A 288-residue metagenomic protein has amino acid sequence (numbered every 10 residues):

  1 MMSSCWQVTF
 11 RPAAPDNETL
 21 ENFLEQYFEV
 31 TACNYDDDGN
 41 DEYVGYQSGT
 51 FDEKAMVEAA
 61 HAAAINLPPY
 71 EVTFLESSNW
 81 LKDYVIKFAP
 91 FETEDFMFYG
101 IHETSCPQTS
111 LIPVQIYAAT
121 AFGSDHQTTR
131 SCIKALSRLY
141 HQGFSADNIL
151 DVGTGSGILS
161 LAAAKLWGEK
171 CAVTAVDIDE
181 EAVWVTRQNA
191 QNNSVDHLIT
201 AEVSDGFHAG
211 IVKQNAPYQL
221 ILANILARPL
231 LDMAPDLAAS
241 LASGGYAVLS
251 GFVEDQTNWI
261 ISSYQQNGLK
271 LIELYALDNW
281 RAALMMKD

Functional and structural regions predicted by a protein language model:
S3-P107: N-terminal auxiliary segments of SAM/dcSAM-dependent transferases
Q7, M97, Q115-Y117, L226 (+1 more regions): Conserved beta-strand segments that form the floor/walls of ligand-binding pockets within enzyme and binding domains
F10, Y46, F74, Q115 (+4 more regions): Active-site-adjacent beta-strand anchor residues
E29, P69-E71, M97, A172 (+2 more regions): Conserved beta-strand segments of alpha/beta enzyme cores
W80-G143: SAM-dependent Rossmann-like transferase core, predominantly class I methyltransferases with a strong bias toward
T120-A209: Conserved SAM/SAH cofactor-binding pocket of Class I
K134, I178-K287: S-adenosylmethionine
